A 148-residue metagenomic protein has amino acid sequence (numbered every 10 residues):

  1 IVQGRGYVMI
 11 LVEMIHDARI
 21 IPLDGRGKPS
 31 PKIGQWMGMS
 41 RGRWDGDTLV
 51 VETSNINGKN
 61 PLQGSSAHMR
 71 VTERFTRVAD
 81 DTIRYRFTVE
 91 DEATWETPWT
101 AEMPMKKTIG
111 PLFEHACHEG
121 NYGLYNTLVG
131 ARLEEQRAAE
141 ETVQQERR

Functional and structural regions predicted by a protein language model:
I1-R148: PEST-like low-complexity, intrinsically disordered acidic/proline/serine-rich tracts that flank trafficking/processing
